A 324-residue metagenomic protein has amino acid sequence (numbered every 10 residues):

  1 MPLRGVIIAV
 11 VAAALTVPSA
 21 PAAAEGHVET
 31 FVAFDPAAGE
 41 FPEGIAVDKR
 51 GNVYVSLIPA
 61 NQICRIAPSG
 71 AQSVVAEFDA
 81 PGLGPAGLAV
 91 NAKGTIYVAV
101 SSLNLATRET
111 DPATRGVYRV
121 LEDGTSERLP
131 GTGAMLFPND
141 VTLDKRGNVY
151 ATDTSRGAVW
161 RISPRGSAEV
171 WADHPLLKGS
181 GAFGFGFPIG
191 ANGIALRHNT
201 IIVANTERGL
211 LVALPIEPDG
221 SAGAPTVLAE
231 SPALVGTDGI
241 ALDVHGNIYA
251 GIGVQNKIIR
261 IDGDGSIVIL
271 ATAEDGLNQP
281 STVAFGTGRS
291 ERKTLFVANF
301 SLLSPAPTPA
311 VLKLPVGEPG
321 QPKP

Functional and structural regions predicted by a protein language model:
A23-G39: A short helix->beta-strand "capping" segment at the edge of beta-propeller domains
E29-A33, S73-D79, E127-G131, E169-L176 (+3 more regions): Beta-propeller fold detector
D35-R50, I58, D79-N104, R128 (+6 more regions): Beta-rich, blade/repeat-based domains predominating in secreted/periplasmic proteins but also intracellular
I58-P59, L105-T114, T154-S155, T206-R208 (+2 more regions): Short, solvent-exposed loop/turn segments at conserved positions within beta-propeller repeat blades
Q62-C64, R115-Y118, A158-R161, L210-V212 (+2 more regions): A short loop-to-beta-strand structural motif that recurs across blades of beta-propeller domains
I66-A71, V120-T125, S163-S167, P215-G220 (+2 more regions): Short loop/turn segments that connect beta-strands within beta-propeller blades
G116-A172: Hydrophobic alpha-helical segments and helix pairs
A284-P324: Blade-level signature of beta-propeller repeat domains, shared across WD40, Kelch, NHL, RCC1 and BNR/Asp-box propellers
